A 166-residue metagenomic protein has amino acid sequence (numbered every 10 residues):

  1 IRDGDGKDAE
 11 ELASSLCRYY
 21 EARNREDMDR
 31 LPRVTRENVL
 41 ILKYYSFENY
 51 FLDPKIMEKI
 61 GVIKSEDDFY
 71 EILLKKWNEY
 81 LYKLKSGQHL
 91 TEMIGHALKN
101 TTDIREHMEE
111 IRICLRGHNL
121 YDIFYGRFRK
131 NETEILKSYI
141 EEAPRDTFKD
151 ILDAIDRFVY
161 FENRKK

Functional and structural regions predicted by a protein language model:
I1-K166: Acidic, divalent-metal-binding catalytic cores of TOPRIM and closely related two-metal-ion phosphodiester/pyrophosphate
